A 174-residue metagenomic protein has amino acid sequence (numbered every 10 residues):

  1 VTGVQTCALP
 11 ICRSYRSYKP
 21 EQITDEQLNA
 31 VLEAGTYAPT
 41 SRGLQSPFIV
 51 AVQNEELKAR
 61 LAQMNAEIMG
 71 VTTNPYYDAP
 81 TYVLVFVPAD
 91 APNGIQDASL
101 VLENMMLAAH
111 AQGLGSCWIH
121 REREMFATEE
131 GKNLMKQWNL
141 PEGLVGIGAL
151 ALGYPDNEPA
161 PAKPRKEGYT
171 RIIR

Functional and structural regions predicted by a protein language model:
V1-G3: Short, exposed "boundary/linker" segments that immediately precede the start of a downstream structural module
Q5-R174: Acidic, surface-exposed loops and disordered segments
